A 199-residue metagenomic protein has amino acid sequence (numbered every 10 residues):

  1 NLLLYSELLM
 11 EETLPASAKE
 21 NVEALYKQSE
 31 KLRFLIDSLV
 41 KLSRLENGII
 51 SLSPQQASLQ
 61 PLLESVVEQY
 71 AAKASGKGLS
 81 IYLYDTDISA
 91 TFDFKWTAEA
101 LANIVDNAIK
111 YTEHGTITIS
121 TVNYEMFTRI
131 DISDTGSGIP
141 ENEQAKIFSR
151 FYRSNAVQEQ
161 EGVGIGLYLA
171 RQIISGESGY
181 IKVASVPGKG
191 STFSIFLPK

Functional and structural regions predicted by a protein language model:
K27-L32: Short alpha-helical segment of the dimerization/phosphotransfer core of two-component systems
S43-P54: Helix-loop junction within the histidine kinase core
A72, S137-G138: Glycine-rich G1-box
A108-I109: Short helix-loop "hinge" at the ATP-lid/N-box region of the Bergerat-fold HATPase_c
G115, S178-Y180: Conserved glycine-rich
T116-M126: Short beta-strand/loop element within the Bergerat-fold HATPase_c
I139-F151: Short conserved segment of the HATPase_c
